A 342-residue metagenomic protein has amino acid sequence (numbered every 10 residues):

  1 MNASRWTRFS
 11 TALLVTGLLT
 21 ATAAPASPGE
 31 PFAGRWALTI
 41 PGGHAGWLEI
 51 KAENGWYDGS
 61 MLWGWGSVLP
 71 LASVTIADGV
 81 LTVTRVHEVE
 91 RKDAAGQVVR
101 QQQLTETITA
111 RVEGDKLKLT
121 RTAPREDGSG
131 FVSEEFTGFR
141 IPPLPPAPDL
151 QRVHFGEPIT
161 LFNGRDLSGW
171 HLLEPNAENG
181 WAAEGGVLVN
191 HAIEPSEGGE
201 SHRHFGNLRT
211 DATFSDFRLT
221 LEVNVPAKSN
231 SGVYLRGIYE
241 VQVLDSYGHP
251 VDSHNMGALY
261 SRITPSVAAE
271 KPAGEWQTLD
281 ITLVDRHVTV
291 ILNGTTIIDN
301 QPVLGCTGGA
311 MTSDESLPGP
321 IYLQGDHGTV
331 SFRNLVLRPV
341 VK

Functional and structural regions predicted by a protein language model:
M1-W6: N-terminal secretory signal peptides that target proteins for export/translocation
S10-A21: Bacterial N-terminal signal peptides
A21-G29: Boundary at the C-terminal end of the N-terminal hydrophobic targeting segment
P28-K342: Carbohydrate-interacting regions of secretory-pathway proteins
